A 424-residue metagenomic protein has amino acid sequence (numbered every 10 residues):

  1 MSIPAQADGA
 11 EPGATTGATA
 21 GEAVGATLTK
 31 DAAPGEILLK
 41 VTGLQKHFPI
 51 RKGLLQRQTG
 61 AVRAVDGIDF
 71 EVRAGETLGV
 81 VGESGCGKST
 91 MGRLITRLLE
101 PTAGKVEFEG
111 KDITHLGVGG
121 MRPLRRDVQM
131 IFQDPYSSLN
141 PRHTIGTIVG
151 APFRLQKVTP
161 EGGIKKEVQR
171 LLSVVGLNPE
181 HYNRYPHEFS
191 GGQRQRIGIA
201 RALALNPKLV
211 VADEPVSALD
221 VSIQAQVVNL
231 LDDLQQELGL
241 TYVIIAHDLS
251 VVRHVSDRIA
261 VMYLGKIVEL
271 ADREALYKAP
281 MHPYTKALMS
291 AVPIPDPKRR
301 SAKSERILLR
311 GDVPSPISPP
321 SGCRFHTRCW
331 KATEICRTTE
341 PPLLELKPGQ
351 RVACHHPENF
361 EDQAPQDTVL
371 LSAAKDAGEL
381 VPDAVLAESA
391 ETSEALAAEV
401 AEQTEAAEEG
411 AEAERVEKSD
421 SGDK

Functional and structural regions predicted by a protein language model:
S2-A5, A23-I37, I50-Q56, A61 (+1 more regions): Short catalytic/signature loops enriched in Gly
K40, K111-D112, G163-E180, M289-S290: Conserved ABC ATPase "signature" region
V81-G82: The feature captures the beta-strand-to-loop junction immediately N-terminal to the Walker
T96: Helix-to-loop junction immediately C-terminal to a conserved catalytic motif
G104-D112, L124: Conserved ABC transporter NBD signature motif
Y185-F189, Q193: Conserved ABC ATPase signature
K208-V211, P215-L219, I223-S301: P-loop NTP-binding/switch modules centered on Walker-like glycine-rich loops
